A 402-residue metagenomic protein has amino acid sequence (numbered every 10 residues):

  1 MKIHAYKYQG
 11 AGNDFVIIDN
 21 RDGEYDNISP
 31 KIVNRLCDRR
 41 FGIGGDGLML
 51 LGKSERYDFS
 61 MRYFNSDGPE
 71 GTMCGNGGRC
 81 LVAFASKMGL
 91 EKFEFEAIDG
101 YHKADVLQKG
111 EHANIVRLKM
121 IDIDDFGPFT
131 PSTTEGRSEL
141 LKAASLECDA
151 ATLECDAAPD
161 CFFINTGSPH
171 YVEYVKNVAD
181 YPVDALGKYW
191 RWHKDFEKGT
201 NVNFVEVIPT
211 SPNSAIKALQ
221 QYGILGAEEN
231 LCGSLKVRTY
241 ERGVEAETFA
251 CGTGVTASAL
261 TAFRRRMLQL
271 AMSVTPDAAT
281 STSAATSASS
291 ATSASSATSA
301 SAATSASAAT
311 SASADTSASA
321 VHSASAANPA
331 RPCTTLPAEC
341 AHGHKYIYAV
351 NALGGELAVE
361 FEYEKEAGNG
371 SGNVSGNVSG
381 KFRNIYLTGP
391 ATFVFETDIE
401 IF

Functional and structural regions predicted by a protein language model:
M1-E24, T130-L146, C155-D156, C161-I164: N-terminal, positively charged, Ser/Thr/Ala/Gly-biased leader segments that form transit/presequence-like amphipathic
M1-H112, V172-P276, L336-G372, G376-F402: A glycine-rich beta-to-alpha transition motif near the start of alpha/beta enzyme domains, typified by
I121-D124: Ligand-binding beta-strand-loop-alpha-helix segment within the catalytic cores of soluble metabolic enzymes
F126, T133-G136, L141, A157 (+2 more regions): C-terminal domain-closing interface element
E147-E154, A278-A326, S371-S375: Long, intrinsically disordered low-complexity tandem-repeat segments
P159-A179: Internal active-site segments that recognize and position negatively charged phosphoryl groups and nucleotide moieties
